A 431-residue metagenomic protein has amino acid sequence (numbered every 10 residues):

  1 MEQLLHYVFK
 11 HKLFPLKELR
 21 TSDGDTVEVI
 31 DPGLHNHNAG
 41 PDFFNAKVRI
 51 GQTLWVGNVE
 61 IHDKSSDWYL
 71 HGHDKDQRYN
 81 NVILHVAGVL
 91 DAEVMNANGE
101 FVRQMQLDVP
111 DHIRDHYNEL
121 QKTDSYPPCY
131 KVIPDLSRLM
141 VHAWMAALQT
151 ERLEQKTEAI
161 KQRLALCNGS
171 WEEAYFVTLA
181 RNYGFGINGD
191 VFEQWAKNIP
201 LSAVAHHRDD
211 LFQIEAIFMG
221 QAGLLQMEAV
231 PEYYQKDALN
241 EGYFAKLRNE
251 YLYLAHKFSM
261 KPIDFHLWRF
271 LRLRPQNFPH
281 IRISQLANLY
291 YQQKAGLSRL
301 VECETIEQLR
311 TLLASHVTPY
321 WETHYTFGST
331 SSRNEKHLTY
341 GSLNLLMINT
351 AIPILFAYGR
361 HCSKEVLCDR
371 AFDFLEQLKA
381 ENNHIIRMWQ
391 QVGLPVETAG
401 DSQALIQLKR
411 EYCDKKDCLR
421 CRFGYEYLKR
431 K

Functional and structural regions predicted by a protein language model:
M1-Y7: N-terminal "leader" segments that precede or initiate the main folded domain
Y7-S66: N-terminal ordered "arm"
I30-P32, P41-A46, S66-H71, G88-A92 (+2 more regions): Short alpha-helical segments and helix-capping/turn motifs at coil-helix boundaries
A46-E93, N98: A broadly used, surface-exposed interaction patch
S65-D67, L90-A92, D111-I113, F185 (+2 more regions): Short loop/turn segments at secondary-structure transitions that flank enzyme active sites
N80-V82, V86-W144: Compact, glycine/acidic-enriched structural inserts
Q149-A404: Hydrophobic, aromatic-lined core segments that form the binding pocket/scaffold for planar heteroaromatic ligands
Q391-K431: Acidic, carboxylate-rich catalytic segments that either coordinate divalent cations
